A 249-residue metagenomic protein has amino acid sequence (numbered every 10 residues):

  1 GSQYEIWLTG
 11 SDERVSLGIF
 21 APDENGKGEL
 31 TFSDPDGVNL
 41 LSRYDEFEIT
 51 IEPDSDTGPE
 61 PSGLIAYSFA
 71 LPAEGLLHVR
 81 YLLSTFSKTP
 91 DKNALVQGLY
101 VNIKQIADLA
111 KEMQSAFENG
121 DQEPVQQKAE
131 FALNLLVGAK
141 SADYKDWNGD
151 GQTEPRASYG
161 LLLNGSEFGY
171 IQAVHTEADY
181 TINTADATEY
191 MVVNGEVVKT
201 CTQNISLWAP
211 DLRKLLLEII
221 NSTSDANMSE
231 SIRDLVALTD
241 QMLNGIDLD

Functional and structural regions predicted by a protein language model:
G1-D249: N-terminal targeting/export leaders
